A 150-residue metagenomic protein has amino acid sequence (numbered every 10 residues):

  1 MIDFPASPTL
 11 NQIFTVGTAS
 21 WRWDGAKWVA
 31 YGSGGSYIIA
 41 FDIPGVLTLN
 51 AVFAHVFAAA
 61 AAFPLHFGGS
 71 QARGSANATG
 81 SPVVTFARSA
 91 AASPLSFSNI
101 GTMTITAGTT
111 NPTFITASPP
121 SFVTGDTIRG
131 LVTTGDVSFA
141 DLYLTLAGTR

Functional and structural regions predicted by a protein language model:
M1-F4, D24-A51, S75-N77, S81-V83 (+4 more regions): Glycine-rich, low-complexity segments
M1-T18, V29: Extracellular/surface-exposed low-complexity repeats and stalk/linker segments enriched in Gly/Pro and small polar
A19-W21, T134-V137: Short, charged beta-turn/beta-strand-edge "cap" motif at the junction between a beta-strand and an adjacent loop
L47-A61: Short beta-strands within extracellular/lumenal beta-sheet-rich domains
P64-A76: A short beta-strand element within beta-rich, extracytoplasmic domains of secreted/secretory-pathway proteins
T110-P119: Exposed aromatic-hydrophobic patches
P119-T134: Noncatalytic modules at the cell exterior or secretory-pathway interfaces, chiefly beta-strand-rich lectin/adhesion
